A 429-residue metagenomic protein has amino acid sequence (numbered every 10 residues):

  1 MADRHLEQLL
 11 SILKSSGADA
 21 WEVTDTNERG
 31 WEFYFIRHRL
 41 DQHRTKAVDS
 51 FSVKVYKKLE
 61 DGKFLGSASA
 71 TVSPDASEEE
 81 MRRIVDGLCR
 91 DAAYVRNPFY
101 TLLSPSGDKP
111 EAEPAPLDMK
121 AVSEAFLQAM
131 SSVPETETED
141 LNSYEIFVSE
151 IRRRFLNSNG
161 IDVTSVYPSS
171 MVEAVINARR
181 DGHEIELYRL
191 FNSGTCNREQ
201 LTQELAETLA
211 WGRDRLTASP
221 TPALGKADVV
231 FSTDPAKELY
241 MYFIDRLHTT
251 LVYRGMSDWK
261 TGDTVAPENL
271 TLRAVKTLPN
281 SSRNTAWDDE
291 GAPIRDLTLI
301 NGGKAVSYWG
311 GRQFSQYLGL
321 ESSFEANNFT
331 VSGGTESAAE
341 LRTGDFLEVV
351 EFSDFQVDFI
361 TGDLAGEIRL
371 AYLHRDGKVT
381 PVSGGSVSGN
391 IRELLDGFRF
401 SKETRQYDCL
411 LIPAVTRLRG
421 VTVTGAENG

Functional and structural regions predicted by a protein language model:
R4-L10, A20-E32, E78-S165, L205-K237: Acidic low-complexity segments
L13, L40-R44, M130-T136, S158-V166 (+7 more regions): A generic local secondary-structure boundary/capping motif
A18-F51, S143-V163, D345-I368: Structured beta-strand/loop patches that form or line metal/cofactor-binding pockets in enzymes
R29-C89: N-terminal alpha-helical targeting/anchoring segments
Y34, L127-T202, H248-R273: Extended amphipathic alpha-helical scaffolds
A47-E60, V163-S193, L299-N301, I368-R375: Short beta-strand elements
L65-A76, P105-A121, E173-V175, H183-T202: Short His/Asp/Glu-rich catalytic/ion-coordination signatures at enzyme active sites or charged loops
T195, K260-G429: Dual-mode signal for accessory low-complexity, basic/Gly-rich regions
